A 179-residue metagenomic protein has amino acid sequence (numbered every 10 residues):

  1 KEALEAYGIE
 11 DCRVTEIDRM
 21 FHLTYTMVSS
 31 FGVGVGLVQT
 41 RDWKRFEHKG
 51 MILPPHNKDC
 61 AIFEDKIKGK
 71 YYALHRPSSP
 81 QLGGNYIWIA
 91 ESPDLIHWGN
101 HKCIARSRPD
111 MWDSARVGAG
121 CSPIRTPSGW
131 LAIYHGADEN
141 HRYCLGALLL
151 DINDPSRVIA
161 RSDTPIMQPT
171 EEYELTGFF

Functional and structural regions predicted by a protein language model:
K1-Y7, T15-A115, I124-F179: Beta-rich carbohydrate-recognition and catalytic domains
C12: Active-site lining segments of carbohydrate-active enzymes
C121: Catalytic core of Fe(II)/2-oxoglutarate
